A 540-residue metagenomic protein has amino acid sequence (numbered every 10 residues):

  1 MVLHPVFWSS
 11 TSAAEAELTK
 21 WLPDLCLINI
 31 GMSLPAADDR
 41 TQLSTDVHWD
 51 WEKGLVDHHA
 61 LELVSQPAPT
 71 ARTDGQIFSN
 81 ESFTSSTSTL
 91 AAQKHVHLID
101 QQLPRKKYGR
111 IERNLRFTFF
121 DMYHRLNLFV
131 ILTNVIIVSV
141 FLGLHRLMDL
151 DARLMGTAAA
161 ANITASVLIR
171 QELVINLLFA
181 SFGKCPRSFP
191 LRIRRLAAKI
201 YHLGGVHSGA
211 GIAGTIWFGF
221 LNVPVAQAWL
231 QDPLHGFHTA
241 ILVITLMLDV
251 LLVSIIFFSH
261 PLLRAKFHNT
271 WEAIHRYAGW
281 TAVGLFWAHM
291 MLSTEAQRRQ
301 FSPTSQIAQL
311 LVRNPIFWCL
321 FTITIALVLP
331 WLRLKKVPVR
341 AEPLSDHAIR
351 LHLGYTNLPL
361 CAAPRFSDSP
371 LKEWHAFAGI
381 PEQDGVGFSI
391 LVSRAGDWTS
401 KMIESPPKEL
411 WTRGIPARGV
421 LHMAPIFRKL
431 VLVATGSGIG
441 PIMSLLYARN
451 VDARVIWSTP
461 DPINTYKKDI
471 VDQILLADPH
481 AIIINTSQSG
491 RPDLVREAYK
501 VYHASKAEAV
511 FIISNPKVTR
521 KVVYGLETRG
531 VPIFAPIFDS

Functional and structural regions predicted by a protein language model:
M1-S540: FNR-like FAD-binding dehydrogenase module
